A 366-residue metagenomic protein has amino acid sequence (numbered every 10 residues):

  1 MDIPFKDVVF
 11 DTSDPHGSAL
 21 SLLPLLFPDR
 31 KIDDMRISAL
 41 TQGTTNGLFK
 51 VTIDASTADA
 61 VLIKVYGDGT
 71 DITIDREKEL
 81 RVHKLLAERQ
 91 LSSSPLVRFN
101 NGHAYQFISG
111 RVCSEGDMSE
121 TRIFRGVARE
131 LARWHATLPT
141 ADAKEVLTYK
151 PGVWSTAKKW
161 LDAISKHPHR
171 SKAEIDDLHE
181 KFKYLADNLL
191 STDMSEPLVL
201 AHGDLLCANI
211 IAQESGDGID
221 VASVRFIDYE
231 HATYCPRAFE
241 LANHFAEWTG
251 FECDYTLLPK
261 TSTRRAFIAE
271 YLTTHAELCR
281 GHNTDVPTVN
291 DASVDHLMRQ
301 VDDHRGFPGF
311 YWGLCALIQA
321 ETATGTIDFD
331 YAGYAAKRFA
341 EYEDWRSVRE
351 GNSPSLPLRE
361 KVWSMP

Functional and structural regions predicted by a protein language model:
M1-S38: Juxta-kinase regulatory segment immediately upstream of eukaryotic protein kinase catalytic domains
S38-E180, Y184, N188-P197, I219-A222: ATP-binding pocket architecture of kinase catalytic cores
S109, C207, H231-T233: Short, glycine/acidic-enriched loop or turn micro-motifs at the edges of active sites
K144-L147, P151, S215-A222, E277-D291: Intrinsically disordered, low-complexity domain-flanking/linker segments in eukaryotic proteins, enriched
L200-H202, C207: Catalytic-loop of the protein kinase fold
I211-G250: Catalytic activation segment of kinase domains across protein kinase-like and atypical kinase folds
A238-V286, R305-T324, E341: Active-site activation/catalytic loop segments of kinase-like enzymes and analogous catalytic loops in related
V286-D295, R305-P366: ATP/Mg2+ or Mg2+-diphosphate-binding catalytic cores that bind nucleotide phosphates or diphosphates via glycine-rich
